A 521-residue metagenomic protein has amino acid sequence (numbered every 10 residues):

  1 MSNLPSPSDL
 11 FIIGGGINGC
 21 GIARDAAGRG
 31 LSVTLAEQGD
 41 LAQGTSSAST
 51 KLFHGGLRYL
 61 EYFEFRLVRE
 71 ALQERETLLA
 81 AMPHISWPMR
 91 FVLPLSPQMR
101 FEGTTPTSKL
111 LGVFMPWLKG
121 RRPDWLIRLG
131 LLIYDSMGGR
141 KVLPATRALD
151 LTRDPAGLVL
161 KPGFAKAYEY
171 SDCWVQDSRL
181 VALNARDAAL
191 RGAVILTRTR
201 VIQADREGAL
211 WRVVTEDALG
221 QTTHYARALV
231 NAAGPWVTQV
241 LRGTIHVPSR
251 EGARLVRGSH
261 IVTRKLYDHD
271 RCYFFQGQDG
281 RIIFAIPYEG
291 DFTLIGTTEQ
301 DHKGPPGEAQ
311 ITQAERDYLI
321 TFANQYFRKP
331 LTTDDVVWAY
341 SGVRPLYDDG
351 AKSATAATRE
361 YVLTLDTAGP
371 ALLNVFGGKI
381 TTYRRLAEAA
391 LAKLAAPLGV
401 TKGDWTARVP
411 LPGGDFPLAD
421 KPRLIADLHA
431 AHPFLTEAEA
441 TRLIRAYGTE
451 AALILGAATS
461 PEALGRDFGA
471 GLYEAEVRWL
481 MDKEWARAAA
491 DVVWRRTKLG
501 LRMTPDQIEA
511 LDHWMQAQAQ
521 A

Functional and structural regions predicted by a protein language model:
L4-N18: Beta1/beta-strand and adjacent pyrophosphate-binding region of the FAD-binding site in flavoprotein oxidoreductases
F11-I13, H224-G234: Short hydrophobic core segments
N18, L41, W236: Conserved Rossmann-like nucleotide-cofactor binding loop
A27-S47: Glycine-rich FAD pyrophosphate-binding loop
K51-P155: Dinucleotide-binding Rossmann-like beta1-alpha1 core, especially the glycine-rich loop that anchors the ADP
F164, S171, D177-L180, D187 (+5 more regions): C-terminal catalytic lobe of FAD-dependent flavoproteins
Y168-T223, R227: Helical element adjacent to the flavin cofactor pocket in flavoenzyme catalytic cores
N231-H246: Flavin (primarily FAD) binding-site architecture
